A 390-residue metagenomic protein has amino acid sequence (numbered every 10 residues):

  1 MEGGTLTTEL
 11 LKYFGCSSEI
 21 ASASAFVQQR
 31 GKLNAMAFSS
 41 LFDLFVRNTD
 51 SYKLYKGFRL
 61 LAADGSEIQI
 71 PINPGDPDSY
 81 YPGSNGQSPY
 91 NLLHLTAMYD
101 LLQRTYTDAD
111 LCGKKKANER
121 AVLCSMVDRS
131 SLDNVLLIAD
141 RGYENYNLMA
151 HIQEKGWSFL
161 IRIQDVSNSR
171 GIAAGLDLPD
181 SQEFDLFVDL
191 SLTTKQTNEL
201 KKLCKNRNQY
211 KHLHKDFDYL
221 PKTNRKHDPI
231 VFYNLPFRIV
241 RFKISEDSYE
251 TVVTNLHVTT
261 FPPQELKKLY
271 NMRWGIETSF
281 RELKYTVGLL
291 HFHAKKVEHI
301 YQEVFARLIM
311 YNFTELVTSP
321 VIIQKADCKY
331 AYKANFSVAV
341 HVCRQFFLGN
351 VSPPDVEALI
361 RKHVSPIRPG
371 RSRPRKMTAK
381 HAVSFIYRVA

Functional and structural regions predicted by a protein language model:
M1-G4, K12, A21, A25-L33 (+5 more regions): Single, function-defining residue in the core of a domain
T8: Polyanion/phosphate-binding surface patch
F42-R47: Glycine/small-residue-rich loop that forms an oxyanion/phosphate-binding "nest" at active or ligand-binding sites
R59-L61: Conserved beta-strand elements of the Class I
Y81: Extracytosolic and intramembrane catalytic regions of membrane-associated proteins in envelope/secretory systems
